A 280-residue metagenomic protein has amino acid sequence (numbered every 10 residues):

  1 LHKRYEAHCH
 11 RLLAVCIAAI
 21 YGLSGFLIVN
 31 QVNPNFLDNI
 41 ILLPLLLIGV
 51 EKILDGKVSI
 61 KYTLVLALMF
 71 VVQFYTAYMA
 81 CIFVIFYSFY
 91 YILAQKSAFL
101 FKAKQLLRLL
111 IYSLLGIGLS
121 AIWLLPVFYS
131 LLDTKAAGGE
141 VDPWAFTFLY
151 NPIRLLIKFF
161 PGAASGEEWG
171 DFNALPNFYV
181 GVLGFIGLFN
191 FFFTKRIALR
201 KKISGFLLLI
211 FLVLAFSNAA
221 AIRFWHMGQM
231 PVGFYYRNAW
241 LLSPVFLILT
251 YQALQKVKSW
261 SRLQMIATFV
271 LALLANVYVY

Functional and structural regions predicted by a protein language model:
L1-R4, R11-A94, R108-F128, D133 (+1 more regions): Membrane-embedded helix bundles of polyisoprenyl
K3, D55, Y90-S97, P126-A136 (+4 more regions): Juxtamembrane transmembrane-helix termini
H8-C9, N33, V71, F101 (+3 more regions): Juxtamembrane loop-transmembrane helix junctions in multi-pass integral membrane proteins, especially the extracellular
C9-C16, K52, K57-Y62, Q105 (+3 more regions): Membrane-interfacial loop-to-transmembrane alpha-helix junctions, especially the N-terminal start
L13, L37-I40, T76-A80, L109 (+4 more regions): Alpha-helical transmembrane segments
L27-D38, F172, I210-S259, Y278-Y280: Membrane-helix boundary/interfacial segments in multi-pass membrane proteins
L45-K52, V84-I92, G187-T194, A239-W260: Transmembrane alpha-helices and membrane-interface helical segments of multi-pass integral membrane enzymes
Q105-L199, S204, F211, N218-H226 (+2 more regions): Periplasmic/ER-lumenal interhelical loops and adjacent helix-loop junctions in multi-pass membrane proteins
